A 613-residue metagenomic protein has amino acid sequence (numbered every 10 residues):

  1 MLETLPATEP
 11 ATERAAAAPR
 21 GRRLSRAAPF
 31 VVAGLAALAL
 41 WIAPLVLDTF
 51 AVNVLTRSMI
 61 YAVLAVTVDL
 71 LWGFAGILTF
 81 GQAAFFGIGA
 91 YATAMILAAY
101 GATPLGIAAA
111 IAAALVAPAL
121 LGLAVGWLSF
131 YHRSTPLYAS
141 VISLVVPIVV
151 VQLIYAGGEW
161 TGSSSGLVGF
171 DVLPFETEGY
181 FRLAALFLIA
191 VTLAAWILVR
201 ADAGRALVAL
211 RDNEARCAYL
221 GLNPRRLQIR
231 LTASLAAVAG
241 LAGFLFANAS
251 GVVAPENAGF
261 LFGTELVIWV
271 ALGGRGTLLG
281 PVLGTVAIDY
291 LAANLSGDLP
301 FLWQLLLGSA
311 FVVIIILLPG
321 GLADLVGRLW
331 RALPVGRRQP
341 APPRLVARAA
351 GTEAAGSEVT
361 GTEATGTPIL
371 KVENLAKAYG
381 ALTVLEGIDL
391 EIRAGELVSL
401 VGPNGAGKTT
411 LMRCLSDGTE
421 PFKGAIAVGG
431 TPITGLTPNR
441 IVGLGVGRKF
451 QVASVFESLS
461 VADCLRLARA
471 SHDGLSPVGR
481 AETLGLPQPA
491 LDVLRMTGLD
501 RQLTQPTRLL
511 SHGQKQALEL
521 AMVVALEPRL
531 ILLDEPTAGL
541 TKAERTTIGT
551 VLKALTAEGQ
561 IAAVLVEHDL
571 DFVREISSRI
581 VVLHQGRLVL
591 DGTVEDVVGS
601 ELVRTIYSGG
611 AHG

Functional and structural regions predicted by a protein language model:
L2-P343: Transmembrane alpha-helices and adjacent helix-loop boundaries
V401-P403: The feature captures the beta-strand-to-loop junction immediately N-terminal to the Walker
S416: Helix-to-loop junction immediately C-terminal to a conserved catalytic motif
G424-T431, L444: Conserved ABC transporter NBD signature motif
I531-E535: Catalytic Walker B motif of ABC-type/P-loop ATPase nucleotide-binding domains
V573-E575: A short, surface-exposed alpha-helical micro-motif characterized by mixed small hydrophobic and charged/polar residues
